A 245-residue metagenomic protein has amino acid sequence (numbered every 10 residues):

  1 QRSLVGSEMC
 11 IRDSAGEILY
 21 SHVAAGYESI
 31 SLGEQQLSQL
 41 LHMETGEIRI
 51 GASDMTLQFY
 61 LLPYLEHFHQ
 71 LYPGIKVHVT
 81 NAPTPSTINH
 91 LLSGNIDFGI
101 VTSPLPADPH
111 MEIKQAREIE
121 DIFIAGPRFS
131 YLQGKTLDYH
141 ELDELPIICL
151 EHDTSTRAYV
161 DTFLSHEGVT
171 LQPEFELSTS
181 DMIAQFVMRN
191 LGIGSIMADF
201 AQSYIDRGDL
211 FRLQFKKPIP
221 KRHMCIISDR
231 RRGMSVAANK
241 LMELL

Functional and structural regions predicted by a protein language model:
Q1-G6, C10-I11: Single conserved hydrophobic/aromatic residue that forms the stacking wall/gate of nucleotide- or nucleobase-binding
I11-Q39, T45: Alpha-helical "hinge/linker" immediately C-terminal to small N-terminal DNA-binding modules
T45-A107, L177: Central regulatory/effector-binding core of bacterial HTH transcription factors
Y60, F211-L245: A late-sequence structural motif
P83-I96, T102, T156-L213: Hydrophobic hinge/microswitch elements
H110-I148: Flexible hinge/capping segments at coil-to-helix
E112-I122, R207-P220: Short beta-strand->loop
Y131-Q133, D138, P146-E167, M234-A238 (+1 more regions): Secondary-structure junction motif
